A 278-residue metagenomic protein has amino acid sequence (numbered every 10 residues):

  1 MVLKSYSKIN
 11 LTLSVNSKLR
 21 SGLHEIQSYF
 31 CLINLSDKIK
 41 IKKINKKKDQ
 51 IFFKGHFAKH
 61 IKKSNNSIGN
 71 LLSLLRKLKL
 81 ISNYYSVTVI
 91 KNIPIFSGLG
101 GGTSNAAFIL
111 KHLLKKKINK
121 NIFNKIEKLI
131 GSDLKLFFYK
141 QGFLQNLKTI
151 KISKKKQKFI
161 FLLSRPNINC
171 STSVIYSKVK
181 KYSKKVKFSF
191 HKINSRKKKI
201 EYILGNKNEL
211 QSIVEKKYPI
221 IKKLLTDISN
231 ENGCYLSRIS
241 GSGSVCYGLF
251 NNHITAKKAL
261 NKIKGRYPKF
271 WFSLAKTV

Functional and structural regions predicted by a protein language model:
M1-S97, K115-N121, R165: ATP-binding N-lobe of GHMP and related small-molecule kinases
Y6, Y84, Y139, I239-S244: Short Gly/Ser/Thr- and Asp/Glu-enriched loop/turn motifs at secondary-structure junctions
I51-F53, N66, F137-L236, N251-K269 (+1 more regions): Conserved, helical-rich catalytic subdomain that frames metal- and/or nucleotide-binding sites in enzyme alpha/beta
K77-S86, H112-I130, N252-I263: Phosphate-handling active-site elements
S97-F123, L136: DPxDG-like acidic metal-binding loop motif
S97-N105, Y235-S244: Short glycine/threonine-rich catalytic loop with a Thr-x-Gly-x-Asp
Y247-L249: Short hydrophobic/aromatic beta-strand micro-patches that form the beta-sheet surface supporting nucleotide- or nucleic
